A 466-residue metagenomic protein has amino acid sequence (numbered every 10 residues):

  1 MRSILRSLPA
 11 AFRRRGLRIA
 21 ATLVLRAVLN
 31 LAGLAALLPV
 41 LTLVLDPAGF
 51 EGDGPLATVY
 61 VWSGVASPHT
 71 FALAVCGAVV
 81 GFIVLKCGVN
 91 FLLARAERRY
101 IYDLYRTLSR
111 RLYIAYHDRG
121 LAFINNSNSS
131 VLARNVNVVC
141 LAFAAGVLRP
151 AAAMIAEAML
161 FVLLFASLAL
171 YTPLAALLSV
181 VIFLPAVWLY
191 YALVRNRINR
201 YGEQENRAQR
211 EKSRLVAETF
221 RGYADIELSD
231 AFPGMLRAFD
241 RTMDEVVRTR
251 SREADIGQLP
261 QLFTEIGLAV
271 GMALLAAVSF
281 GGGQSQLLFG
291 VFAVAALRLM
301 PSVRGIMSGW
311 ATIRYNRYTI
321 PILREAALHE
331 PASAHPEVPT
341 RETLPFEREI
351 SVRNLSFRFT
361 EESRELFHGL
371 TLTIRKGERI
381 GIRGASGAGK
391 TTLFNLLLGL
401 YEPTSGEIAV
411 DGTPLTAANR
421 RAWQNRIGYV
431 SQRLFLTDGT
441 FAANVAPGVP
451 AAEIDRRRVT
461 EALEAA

Functional and structural regions predicted by a protein language model:
I19-L85, A169-V181, Q286: Transmembrane helix-loop-helix hairpins at lipid-water interfaces of multipass membrane proteins, especially the type-1
T22-L25, A152-Q204, L274-L287: Transmembrane helices of ABC transporter permease
V79-K86, F183-P185, P260-L268, Q286-S308: Hydrophobic alpha-helical segments in the permease module
H117-L163, R221: Juxtamembrane loop-to-helix connectors within ABC transporter transmembrane domains
I124-V131, G202-R252, Y315, I320-L323 (+1 more regions): Loop segments that connect adjacent transmembrane helices in multi-pass transporters
E227-A231, D255-Q258, L299-A326: Cytosolic ends of transmembrane helices, especially the final helix of ABC transmembrane type-1 domains
L398: Helix-to-loop junction immediately C-terminal to a conserved catalytic motif
A409, A442-A466: ABC ATPase nucleotide-binding domain helical subdomain, centered on the C-loop/LSGGQ "ABC signature"
